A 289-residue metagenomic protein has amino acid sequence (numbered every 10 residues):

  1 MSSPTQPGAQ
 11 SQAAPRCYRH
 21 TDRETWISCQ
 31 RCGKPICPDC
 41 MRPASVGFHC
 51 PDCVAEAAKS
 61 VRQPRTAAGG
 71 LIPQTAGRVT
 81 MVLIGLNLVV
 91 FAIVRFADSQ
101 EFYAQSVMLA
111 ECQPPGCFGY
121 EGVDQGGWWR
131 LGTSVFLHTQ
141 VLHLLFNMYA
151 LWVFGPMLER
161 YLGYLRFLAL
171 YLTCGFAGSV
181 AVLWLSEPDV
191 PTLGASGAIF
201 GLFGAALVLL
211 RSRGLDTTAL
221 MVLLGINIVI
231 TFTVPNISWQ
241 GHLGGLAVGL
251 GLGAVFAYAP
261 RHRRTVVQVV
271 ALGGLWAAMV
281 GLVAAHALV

Functional and structural regions predicted by a protein language model:
M1-I72, F232-V289: C-terminal transmembrane module of polytopic alpha-helical membrane proteins
D22-P35, V82, A110-E121, Q140-L144 (+2 more regions): Hydrophobic alpha-helical transmembrane segments
T66, R160-Y161, A206-M221, A257-V270: Alpha-helical transmembrane bundle and helix-membrane interface signal in multi-pass integral membrane proteins
A76-L193, P235-I237: N-terminal TM1-TM2 helical hairpin plus the immediately adjacent luminal interfacial "cap"
T80-G85, L168-L172, L220-G225, L243 (+2 more regions): Hydrophobic alpha-helical transmembrane segments
L88, G132, L172-F176, A195-A198 (+3 more regions): Residue-level signature of the transmembrane alpha-helical core of multi-pass small-molecule transporters
V89-V94, A177, A181, L185 (+6 more regions): Alpha-helical membrane-inserting segments
L144-L151, L193-A205, I237-F256: Alpha-helical transmembrane segments that form the membrane-embedded catalytic/substrate-binding core of multi-pass
